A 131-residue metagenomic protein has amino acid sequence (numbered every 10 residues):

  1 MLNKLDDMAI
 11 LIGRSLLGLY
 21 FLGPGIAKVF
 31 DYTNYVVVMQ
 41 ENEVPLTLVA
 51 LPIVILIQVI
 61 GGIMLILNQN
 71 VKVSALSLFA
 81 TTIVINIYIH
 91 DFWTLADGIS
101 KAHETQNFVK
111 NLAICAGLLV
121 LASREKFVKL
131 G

Functional and structural regions predicted by a protein language model:
M1-F30, L48-L56, I60, I66-G131: Extended, low-polarity transmembrane helix blocks
Y32-P45: Short juxtamembrane and helix-loop transition motifs at transmembrane-helix boundaries in membrane proteins
